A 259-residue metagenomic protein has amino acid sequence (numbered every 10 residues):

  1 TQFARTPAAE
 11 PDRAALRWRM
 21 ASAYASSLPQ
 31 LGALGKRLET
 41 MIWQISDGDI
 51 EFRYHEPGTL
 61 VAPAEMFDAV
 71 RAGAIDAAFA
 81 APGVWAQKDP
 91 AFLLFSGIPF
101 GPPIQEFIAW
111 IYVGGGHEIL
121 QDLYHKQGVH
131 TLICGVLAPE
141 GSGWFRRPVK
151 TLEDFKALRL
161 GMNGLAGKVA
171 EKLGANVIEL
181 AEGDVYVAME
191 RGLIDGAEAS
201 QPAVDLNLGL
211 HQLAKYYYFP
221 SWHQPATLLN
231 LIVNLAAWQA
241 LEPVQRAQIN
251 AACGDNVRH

Functional and structural regions predicted by a protein language model:
T1-F107, E118-H259: N-terminal secretory/targeting leader peptides
I108, Y112: Active-site-adjacent segment of FAD-dependent monooxygenases/related oxidoreductases
G114-G116: Core domains of carbohydrate- and sulfate-ester-processing enzymes
